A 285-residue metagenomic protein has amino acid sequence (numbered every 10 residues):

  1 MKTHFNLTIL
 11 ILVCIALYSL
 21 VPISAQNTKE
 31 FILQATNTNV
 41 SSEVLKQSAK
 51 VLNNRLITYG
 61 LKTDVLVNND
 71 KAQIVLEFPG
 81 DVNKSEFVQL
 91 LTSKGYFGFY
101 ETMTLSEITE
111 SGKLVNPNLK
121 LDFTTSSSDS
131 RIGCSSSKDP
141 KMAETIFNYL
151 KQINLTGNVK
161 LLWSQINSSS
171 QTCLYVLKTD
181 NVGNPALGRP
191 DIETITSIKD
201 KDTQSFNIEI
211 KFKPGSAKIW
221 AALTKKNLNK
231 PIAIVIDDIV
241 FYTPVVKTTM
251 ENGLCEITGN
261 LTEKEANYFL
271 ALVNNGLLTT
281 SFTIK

Functional and structural regions predicted by a protein language model:
M1-T28: Bacterial Sec-dependent N-terminal signal peptides
I32-V245, E251, C255, F269 (+1 more regions): Non-transmembrane, solvent-exposed regions of membrane trafficking/translocation machinery
L261-T262: A short, well-structured alpha-helical segment
E265: Catalytic P-loop NTP-binding/switch module of NTPases
